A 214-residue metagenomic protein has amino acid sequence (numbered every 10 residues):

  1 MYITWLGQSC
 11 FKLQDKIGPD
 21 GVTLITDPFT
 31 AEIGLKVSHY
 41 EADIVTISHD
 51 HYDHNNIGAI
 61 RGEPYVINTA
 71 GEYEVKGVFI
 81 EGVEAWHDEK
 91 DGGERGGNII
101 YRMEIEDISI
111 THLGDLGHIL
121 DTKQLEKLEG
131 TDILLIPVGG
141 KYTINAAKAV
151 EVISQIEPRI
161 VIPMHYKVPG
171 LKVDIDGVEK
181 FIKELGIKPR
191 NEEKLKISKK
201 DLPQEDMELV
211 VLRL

Functional and structural regions predicted by a protein language model:
M1-G21, G71-G77, E81-V83, K200-D206 (+1 more regions): Zn-dependent metallo-beta-lactamase
M1-I33, E94-G114, I133: Conserved beta-strand hairpin/beta-sheet module of binuclear metal-dependent hydrolase folds, prominently
I3-Q8, E94-R95, I160-L214: Binuclear metal-ion centers of metallo-dependent hydrolases, dominated by the metallo-beta-lactamase
L13, V45, H49, I80 (+2 more regions): Divalent metal-coordination and catalytic microenvironments
P28-T30, D50, A85-H87, G114-H118 (+2 more regions): Active-site metal-binding loops of divalent metal-dependent hydrolases
A31-E72, E126-L135: Active-site metal-binding motif and surrounding structural segment of the metallo-beta-lactamase
N56-T111, Q204: Portal/gating segments that form or line small-molecule/metal binding sites
E89-I156: Active-site-proximal loop/helix segments of hydrolase catalytic cores
